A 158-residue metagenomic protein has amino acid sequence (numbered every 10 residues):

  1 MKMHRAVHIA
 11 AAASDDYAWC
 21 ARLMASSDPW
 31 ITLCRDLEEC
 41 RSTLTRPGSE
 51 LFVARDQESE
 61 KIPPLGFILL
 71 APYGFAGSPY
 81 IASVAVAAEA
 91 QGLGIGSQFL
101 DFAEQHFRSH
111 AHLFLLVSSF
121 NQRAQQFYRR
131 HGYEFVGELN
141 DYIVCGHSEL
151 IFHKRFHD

Functional and structural regions predicted by a protein language model:
M1-D15, D158: Conserved N-terminal entry element of GNAT/NAT acetyltransferase domains
K2, D141, C145-D158: Terminal substrate-recognition subdomain of acyl/acetyltransferases
A11-Q91, S97-F102, H106: Acetyl-CoA-dependent GNAT
L100, H106-S119: Conserved GNAT acetyl-CoA-binding A-motif
F102, Q126-F127: Structural preference for long, well-ordered alpha-helical segments within the folded cores of structured domains
L115-Q125, D141-H147: Conserved beta-strand-loop-alpha-helix junction that forms the acyl-donor binding cleft
Y128, Y133: Conserved active-site tyrosine of GNAT-family acetyltransferases
